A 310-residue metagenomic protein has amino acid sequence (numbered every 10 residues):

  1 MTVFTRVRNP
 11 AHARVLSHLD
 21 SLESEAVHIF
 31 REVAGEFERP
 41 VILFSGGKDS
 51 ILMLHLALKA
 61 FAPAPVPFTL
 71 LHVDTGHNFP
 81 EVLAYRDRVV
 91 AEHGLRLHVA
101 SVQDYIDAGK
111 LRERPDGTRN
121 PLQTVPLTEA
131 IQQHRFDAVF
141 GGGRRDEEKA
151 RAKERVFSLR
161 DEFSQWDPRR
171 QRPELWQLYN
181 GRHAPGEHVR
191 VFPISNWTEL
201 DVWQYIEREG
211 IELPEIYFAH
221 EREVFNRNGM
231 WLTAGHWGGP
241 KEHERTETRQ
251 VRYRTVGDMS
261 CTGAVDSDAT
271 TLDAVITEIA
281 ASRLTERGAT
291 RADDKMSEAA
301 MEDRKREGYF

Functional and structural regions predicted by a protein language model:
M1-F310: Nucleotide-activated chemistry modules centered on ATP-dependent adenylation/adenylyltransferase
